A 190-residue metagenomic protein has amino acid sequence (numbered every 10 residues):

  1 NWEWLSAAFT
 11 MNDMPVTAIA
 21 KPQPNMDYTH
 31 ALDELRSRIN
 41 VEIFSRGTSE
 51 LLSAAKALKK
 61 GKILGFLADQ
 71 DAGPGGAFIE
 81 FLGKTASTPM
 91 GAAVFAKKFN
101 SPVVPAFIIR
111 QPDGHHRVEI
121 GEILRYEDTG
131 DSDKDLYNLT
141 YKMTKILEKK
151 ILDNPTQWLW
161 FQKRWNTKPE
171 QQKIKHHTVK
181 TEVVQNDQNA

Functional and structural regions predicted by a protein language model:
N1-T48, A54, K60, D71-I79: Catalytic core of membrane glycerolipid acyltransferases/transacylases, capturing the structured, soluble-facing
M11-M14, S49-A190: Non-catalytic C-terminal accessory region of glycerolipid acyltransferases and related lyso-lipid remodeling enzymes
